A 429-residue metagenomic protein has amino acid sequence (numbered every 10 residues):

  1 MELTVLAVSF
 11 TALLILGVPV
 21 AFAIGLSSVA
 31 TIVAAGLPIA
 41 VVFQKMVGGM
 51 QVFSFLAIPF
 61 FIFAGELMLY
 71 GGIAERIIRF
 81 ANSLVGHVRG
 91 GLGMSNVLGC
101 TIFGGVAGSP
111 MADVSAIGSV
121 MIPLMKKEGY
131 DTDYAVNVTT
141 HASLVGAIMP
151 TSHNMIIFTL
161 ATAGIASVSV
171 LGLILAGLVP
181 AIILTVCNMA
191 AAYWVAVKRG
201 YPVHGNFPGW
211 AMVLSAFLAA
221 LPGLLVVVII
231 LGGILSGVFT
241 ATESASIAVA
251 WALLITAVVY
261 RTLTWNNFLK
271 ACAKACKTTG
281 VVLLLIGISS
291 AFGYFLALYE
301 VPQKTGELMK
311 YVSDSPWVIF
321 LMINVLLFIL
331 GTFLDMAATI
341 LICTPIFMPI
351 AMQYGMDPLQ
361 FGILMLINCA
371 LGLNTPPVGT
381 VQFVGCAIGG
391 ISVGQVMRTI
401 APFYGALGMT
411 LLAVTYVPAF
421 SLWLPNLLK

Functional and structural regions predicted by a protein language model:
M1-K429: Alpha-helical transmembrane segments of multi-pass membrane transport proteins
